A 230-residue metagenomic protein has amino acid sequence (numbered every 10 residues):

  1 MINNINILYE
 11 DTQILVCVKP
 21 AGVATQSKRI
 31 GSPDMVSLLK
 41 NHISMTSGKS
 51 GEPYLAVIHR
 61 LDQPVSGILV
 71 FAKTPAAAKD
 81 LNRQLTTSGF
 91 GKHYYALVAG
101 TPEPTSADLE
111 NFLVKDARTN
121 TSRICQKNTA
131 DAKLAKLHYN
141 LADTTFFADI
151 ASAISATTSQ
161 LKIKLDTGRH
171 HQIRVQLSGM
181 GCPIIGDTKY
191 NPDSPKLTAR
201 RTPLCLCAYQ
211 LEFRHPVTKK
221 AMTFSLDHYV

Functional and structural regions predicted by a protein language model:
M1-V230: RNA pseudouridine synthases
